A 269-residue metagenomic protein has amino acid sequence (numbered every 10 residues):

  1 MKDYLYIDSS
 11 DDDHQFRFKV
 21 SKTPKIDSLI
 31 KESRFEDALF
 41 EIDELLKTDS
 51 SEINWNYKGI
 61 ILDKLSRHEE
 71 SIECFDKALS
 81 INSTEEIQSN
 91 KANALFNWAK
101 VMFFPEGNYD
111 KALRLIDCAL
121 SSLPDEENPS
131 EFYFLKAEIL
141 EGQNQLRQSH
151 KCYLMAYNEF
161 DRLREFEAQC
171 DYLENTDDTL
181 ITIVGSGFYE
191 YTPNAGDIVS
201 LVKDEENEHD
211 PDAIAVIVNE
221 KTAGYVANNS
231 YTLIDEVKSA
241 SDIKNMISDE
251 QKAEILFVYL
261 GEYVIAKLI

Functional and structural regions predicted by a protein language model:
K2-V20, P24, S28-E36, I60 (+12 more regions): Conserved active-site motif detector
E44-K64, Q88: Short, charge-rich amphipathic alpha-helical segments embedded in non-transmembrane helical bundles/solenoids
S83: Polyanion/phosphate-binding surface patch
